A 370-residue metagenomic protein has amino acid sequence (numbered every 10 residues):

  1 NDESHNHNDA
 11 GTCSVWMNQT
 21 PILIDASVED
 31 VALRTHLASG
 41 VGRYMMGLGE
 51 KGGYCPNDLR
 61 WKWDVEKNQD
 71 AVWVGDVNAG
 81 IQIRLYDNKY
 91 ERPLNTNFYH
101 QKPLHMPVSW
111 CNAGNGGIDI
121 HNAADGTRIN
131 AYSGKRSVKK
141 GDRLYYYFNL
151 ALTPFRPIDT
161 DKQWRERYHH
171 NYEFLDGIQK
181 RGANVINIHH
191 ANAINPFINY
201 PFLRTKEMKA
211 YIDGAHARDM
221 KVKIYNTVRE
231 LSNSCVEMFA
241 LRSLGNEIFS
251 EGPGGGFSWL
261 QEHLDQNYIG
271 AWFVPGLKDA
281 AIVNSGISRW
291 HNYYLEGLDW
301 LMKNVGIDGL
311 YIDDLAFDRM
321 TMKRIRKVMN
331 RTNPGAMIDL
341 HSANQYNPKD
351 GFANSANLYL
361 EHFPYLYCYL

Functional and structural regions predicted by a protein language model:
N1-R229: Carbohydrate-recognition beta-sandwich/jelly-roll modules in extracellular/periplasmic carbohydrate-active proteins
N171-F174, I178-R181, N187, A215 (+1 more regions): Active-site and adjacent substrate-binding regions of carbohydrate-active enzymes
A191-I198, D279-N284, G306-L310: Glycine- and acidic
A193-T205, S232, D314-M320, Q345-P348: Acidic-and-aromatic substrate-binding clefts and catalytic sites of carbohydrate-active enzymes
I224-V305: Active-site-adjacent "subsite" loops/lids of carbohydrate-active enzymes
F239, L244-G276, T332-L370: Glycan-recognition surfaces
